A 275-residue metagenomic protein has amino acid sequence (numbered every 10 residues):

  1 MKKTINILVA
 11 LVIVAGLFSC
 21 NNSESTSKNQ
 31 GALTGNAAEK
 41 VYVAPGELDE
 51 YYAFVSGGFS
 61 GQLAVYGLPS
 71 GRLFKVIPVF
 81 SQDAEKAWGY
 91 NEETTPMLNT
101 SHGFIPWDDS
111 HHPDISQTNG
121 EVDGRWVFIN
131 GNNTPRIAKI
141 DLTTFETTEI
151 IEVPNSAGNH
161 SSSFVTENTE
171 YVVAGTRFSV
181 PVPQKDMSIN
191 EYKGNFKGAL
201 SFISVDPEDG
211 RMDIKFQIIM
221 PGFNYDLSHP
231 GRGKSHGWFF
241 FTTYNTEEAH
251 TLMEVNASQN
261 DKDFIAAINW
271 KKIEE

Functional and structural regions predicted by a protein language model:
K3-A10: Sec-dependent signal peptide recognition, specifically the positively charged N-region followed immediately by
G16-S19: C-terminal motif of bacterial Sec signal peptides marking the signal peptidase cleavage site
N21-S23: Bacterial signal peptide processing site
N29-L33, R72-I77, S101-D108, E146-E152 (+2 more regions): A short beta-strand motif characteristic of beta-propeller blades
A37-V43, D83-N91, I105-N119, N155-V165 (+1 more regions): Repeated scaffold domains used in trafficking and secretory/extracellular systems, primarily beta-propellers
E39-Y51, H112-I115, G124, A174-F196 (+1 more regions): Short, conserved, GDST-rich strand-edge loop motifs in beta-rich repeat architectures
G58, Q62-N99, I129-P154, P207: Beta-propeller domains
G67-F74, L142-F145, F202-M212, N256-Q259 (+1 more regions): Short loop/turn segments immediately following beta-strands, especially the blade-tip and inter-blade linker loops
